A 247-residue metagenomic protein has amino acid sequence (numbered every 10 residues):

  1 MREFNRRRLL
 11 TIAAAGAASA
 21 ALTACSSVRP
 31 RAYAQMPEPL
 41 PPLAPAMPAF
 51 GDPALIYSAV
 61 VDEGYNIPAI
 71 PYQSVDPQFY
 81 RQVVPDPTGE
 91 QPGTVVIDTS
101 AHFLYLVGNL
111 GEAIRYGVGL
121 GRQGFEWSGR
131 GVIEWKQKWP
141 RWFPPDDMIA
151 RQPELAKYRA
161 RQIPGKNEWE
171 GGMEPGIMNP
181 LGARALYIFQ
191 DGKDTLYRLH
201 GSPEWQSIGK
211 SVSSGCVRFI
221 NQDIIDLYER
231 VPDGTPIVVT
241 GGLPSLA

Functional and structural regions predicted by a protein language model:
R2-A247: N-terminal pre-domains immediately preceding structured catalytic cores
